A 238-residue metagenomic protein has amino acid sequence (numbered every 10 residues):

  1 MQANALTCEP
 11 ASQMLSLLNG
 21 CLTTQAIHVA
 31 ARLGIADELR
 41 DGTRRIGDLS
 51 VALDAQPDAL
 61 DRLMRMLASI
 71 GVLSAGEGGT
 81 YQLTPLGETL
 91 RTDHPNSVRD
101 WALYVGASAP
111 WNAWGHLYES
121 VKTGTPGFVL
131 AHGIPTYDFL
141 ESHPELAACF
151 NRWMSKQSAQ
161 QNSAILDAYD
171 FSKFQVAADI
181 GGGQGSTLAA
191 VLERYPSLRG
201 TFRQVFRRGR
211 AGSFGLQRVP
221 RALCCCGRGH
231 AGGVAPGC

Functional and structural regions predicted by a protein language model:
Q2-V176: Conserved Class I S-adenosyl-L-methionine-dependent methyltransferase catalytic core
V176-V234: Class I SAM-dependent methyltransferase SAM/SAH-binding core
G237-C238: C-terminal structural cap/anchor segments
